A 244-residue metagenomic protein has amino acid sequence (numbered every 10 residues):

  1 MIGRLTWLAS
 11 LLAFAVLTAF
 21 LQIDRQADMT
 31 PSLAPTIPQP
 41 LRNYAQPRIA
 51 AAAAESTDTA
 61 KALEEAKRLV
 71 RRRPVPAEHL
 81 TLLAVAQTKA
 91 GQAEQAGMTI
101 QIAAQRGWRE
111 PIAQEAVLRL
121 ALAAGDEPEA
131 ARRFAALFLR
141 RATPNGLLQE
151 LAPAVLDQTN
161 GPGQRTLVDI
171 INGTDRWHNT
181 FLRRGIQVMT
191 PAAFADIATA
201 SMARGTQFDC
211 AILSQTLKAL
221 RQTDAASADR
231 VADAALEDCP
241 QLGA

Functional and structural regions predicted by a protein language model:
M1-Q39: Long, contiguous interaction/recruitment modules in multidomain scaffold/adaptor proteins
R25-P31, D58-A60, A93-E94, E127 (+3 more regions): TPR-repeat structural position
I37, R68-R71, A104-Q105, F138-L139: Conserved structural position within tetratricopeptide repeats
P40, P74, W108, A142-T143 (+2 more regions): Short coil turns that delineate tetratricopeptide repeat
L41-M98: Extracytoplasmic/periplasmic/luminal assembly and interaction segments in envelope/secretory/respiratory proteins
P47-R48, E78-L82, P111-V117, A131-R132 (+2 more regions): Alpha-solenoid helical repeat scaffolds
S56, A90, A124-G125, Q158: Structural motif corresponding to the intra-repeat A-B loop/turn of tetratricopeptide repeats
A195-A244: Extracytoplasmic/luminal low-complexity segments enriched in Pro/Gly and acidic/polar residues that act as flexible
